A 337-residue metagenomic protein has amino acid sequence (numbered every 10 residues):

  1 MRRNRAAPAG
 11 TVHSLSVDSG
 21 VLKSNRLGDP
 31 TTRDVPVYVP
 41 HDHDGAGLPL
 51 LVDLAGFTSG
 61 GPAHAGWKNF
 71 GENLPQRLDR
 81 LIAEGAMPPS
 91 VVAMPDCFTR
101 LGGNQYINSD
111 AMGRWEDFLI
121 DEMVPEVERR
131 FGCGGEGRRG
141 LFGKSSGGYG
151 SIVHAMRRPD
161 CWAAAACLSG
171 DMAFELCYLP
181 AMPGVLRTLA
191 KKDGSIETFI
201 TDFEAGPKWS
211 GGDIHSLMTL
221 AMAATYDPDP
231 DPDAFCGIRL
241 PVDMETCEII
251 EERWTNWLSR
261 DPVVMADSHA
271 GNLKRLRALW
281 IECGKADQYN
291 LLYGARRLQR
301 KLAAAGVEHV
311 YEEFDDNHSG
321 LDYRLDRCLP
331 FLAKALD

Functional and structural regions predicted by a protein language model:
M1-D337: Non-catalytic cap/lid and distal C-terminal segments of serine-dependent acyl enzymes
